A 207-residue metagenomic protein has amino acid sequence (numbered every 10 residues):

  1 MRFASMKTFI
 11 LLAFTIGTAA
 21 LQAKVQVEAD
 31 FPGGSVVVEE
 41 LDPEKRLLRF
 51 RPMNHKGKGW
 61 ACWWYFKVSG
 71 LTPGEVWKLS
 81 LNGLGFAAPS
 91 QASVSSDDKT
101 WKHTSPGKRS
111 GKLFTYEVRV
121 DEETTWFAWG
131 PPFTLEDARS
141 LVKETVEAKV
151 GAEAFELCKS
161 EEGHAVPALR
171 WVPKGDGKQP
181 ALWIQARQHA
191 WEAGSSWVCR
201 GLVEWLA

Functional and structural regions predicted by a protein language model:
M1-T8: Positively charged n-region of N-terminal signal peptides that target proteins for export
R2, G17-A19: Coiled-coil-like amphipathic alpha-helices with heptad-repeat character
T8-G17: Sec-dependent N-terminal signal peptides
A19-A207: M14 metallocarboxypeptidase catalytic domain recognition
